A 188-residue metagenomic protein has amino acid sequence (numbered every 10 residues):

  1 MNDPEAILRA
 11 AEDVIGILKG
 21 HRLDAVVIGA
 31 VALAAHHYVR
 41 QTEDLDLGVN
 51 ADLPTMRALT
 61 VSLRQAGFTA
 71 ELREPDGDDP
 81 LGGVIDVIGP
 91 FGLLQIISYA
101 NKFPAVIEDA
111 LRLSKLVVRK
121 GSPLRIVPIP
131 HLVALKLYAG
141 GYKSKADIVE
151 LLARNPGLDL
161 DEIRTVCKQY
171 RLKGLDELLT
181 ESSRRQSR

Functional and structural regions predicted by a protein language model:
M1-R188: Compositionally biased terminal segments of proteins
